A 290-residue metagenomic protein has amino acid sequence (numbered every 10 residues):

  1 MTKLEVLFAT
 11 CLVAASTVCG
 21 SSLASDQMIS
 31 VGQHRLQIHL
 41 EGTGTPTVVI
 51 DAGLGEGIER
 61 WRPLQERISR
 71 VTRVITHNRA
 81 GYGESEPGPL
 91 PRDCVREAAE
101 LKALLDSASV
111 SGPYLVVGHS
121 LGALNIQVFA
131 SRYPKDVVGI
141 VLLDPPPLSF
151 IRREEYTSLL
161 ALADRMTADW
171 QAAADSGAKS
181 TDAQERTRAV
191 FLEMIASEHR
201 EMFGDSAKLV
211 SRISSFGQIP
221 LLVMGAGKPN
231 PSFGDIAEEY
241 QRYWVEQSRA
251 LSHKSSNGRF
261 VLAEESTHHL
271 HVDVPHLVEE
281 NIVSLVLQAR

Functional and structural regions predicted by a protein language model:
M1-F8: Bacterial N-terminal signal peptides that target proteins for export
S22-R35: N-terminal cap/lid segment of alpha/beta-hydrolase-fold proteins
G32-E84: Conserved HGGG/HGGXW glycine-rich cap/lid loop of the alpha/beta-hydrolase fold
R79-V117: Active-site loop/oxyanion-hole signature of alpha/beta-hydrolase fold enzymes
G112-E154: Conserved hydrolase catalytic core segment
L142-T181: A catalytic-pocket lid/entrance helix-loop region that shapes and gates access to the active site across common
S176-L262: Conserved serine/cysteine hydrolase catalytic core
S256-R290: Catalytic active-site module of serine/aspartate enzymes centered on a nucleophile-bearing elbow/loop
